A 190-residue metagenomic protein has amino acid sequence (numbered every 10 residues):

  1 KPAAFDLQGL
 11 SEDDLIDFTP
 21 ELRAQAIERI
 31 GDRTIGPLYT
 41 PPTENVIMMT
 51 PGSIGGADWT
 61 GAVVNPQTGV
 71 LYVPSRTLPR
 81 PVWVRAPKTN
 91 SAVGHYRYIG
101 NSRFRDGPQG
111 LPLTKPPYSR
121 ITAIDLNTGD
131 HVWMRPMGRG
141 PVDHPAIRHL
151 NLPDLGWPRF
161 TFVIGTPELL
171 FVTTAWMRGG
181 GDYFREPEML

Functional and structural regions predicted by a protein language model:
K1-L190: Beta-sheet-rich non-transmembrane sensory/scaffold domains
